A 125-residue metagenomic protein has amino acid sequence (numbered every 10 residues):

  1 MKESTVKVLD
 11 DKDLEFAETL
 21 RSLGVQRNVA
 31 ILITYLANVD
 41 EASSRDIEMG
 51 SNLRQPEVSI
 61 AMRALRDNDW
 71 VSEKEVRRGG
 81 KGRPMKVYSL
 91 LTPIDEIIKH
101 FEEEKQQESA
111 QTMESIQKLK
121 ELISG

Functional and structural regions predicted by a protein language model:
M1-L23, R78-G79: N-terminal leader segment of winged-helix/HTH proteins
E18-N28, S43, V76-I98: Short, cationic-aromatic polyanion-contact patches
T19-L53: N-terminal helix-turn-helix DNA-binding core of bacterial DNA-binding proteins
M62-R63: Short, hydrophobic-biased segments on the C-terminal half of alpha helices that form "recognition helices"
D69: Glycine-centered, phosphate/nucleic-acid-interacting loop/turn motifs that mediate DNA/RNA or nucleotide
T92-G125: Amphipathic alpha-helical dimerization/coiled-coil segments that flank or bridge DNA-binding/regulatory modules
